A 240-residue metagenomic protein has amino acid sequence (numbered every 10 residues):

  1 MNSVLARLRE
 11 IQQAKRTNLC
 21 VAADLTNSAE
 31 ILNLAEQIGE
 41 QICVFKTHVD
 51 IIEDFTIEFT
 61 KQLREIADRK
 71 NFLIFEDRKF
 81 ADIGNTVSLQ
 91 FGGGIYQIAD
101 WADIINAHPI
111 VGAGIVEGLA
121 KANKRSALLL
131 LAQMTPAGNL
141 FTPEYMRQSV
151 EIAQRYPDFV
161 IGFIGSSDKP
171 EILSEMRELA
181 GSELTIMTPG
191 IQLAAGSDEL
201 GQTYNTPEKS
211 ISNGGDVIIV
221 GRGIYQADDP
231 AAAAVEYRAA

Functional and structural regions predicted by a protein language model:
M1-R78, D82-N85, D100, F141-G162 (+6 more regions): Conserved N-terminal beta1-alpha1 strand-loop-helix module at the mouth
R16, A81-T185, A194-G196: Conserved anion-binding
V21, E76, L129-A132, T188: Structural beta-sheet core signal
V21, I105, G221: Residue-level signal for inorganic ion chemistry
L73, T185, D216-V217: Residue-level detector of anion-binding/catalytic polar loops
R222-D228: A short, acidic, flexible beta-alpha connecting loop/helix-capping segment that sits on the rim of active
